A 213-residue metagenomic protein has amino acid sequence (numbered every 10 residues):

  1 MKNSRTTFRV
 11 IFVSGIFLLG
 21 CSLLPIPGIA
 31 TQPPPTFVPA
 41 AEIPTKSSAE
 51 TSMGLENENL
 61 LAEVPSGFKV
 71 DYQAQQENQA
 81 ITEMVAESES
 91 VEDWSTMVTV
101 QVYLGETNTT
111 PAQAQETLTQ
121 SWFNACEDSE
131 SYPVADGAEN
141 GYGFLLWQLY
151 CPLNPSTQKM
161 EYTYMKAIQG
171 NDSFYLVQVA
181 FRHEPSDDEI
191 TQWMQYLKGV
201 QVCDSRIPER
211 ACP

Functional and structural regions predicted by a protein language model:
K2-I11: Bacterial N-terminal signal peptides that target proteins for export
V10-G20: Bacterial N-terminal signal peptides
C21-S47, T51: Ser/Thr-rich, Proline-interspersed low-complexity disordered segments
E42-A80: N-terminal "mature-domain start" segment
S66-N108: Secretory pathway targeting signatures of secreted, lumenal, and periplasmic proteins
V102-E130: Short, solvent-exposed recognition patches
Q120-K166: Signature of long, low-cysteine stretches enriched in small and polar/charged residues
N171-P213: Surface-exposed amphipathic alpha-helical segments
